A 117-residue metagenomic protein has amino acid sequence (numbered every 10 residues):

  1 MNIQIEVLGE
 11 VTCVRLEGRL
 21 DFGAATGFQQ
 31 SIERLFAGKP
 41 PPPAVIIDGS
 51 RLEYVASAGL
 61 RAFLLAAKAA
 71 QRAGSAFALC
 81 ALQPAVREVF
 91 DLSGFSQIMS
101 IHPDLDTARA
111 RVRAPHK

Functional and structural regions predicted by a protein language model:
M1-R15: Short beta-strand/loop segment at the start of cytosolic alpha/beta domains
Q4-E6, C80, H102: General small-molecule cofactor/ligand-binding pocket signal
L8-G9, S50, L82, D106: Conserved catalytic submotifs in the C-terminal HATPase_c
E10, F95-I98, D104: Glycine-centered tight turns that cap/initiate beta-strands
F22-M99: Amphipathic alpha-helical interaction surfaces in cytosolic regulatory modules
S100-K117: A charged, well-structured terminal subsegment
